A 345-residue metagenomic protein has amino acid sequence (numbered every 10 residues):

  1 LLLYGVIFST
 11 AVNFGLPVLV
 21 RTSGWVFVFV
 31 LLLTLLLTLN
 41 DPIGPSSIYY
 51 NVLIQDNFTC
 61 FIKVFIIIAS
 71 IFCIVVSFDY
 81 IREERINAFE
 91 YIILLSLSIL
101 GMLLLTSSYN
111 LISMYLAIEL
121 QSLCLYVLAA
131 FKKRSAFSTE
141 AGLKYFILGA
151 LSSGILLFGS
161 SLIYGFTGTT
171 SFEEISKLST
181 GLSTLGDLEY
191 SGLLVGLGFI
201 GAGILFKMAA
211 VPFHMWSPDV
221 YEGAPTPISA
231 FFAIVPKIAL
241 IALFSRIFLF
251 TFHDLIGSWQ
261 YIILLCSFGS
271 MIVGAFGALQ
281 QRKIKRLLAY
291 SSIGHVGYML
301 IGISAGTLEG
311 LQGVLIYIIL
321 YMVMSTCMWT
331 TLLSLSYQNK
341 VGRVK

Functional and structural regions predicted by a protein language model:
L1-K345: Alpha-helical transmembrane segments of multi-pass membrane proteins predominantly involved in bioenergetics
